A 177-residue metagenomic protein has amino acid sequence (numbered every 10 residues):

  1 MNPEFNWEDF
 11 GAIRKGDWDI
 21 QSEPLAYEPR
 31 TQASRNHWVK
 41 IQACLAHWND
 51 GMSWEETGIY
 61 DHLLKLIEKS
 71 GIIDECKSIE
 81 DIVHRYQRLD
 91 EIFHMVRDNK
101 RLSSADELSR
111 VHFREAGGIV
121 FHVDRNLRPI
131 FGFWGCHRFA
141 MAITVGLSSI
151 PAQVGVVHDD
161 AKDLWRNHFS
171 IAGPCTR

Functional and structural regions predicted by a protein language model:
M1-D61, K69, I73-E75, I79-D81 (+2 more regions): Surface-exposed, charge/polar-rich loops and edge strands
Q21, H62-F131: Short alpha-helix boundary/capping and kink motifs at helix termini
A116, H122-R125, W134, D159-F169: Repeat-unit-sized solenoid/scaffold elements
G118-V123, A140, P151-G155: Ordered hydrophobic segments in well-structured contexts
V123-V145: A sequence-level detector for short glycine-anchored, His/Arg-bearing signature motifs that mark catalytic or binding
